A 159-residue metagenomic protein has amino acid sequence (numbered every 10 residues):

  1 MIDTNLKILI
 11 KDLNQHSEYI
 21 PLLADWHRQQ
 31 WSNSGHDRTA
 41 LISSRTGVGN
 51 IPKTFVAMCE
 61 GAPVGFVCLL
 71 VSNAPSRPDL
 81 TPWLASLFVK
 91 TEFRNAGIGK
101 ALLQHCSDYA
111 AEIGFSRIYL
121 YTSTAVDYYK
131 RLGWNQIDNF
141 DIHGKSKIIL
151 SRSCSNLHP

Functional and structural regions predicted by a protein language model:
D3-L23: A short beta-loop-alpha structural element at the N-terminal edge of CoA-dependent acyl/N-acetyltransferase catalytic
N5-I8, Y121-A125, D138-P159: C-terminal "cap" of GNAT-fold acetyltransferases
W31-C59: Active-site rim helix/loop that mediates acceptor-substrate recognition in acyltransferases
V56, A62-S72, W83, F88: Conserved beta-strand in the GNAT
R77-T81, S86, A96: Helix-adjacent hinge/juxtasegments
V89, N95-D108: Conserved acetyl-CoA-binding loop-helix of GNAT-fold acetyltransferases
A110-T122: Conserved GNAT acetyl-CoA-binding A-motif
K130-F140: Conserved acetyl-CoA-binding loop of GNAT-fold acetyltransferases
